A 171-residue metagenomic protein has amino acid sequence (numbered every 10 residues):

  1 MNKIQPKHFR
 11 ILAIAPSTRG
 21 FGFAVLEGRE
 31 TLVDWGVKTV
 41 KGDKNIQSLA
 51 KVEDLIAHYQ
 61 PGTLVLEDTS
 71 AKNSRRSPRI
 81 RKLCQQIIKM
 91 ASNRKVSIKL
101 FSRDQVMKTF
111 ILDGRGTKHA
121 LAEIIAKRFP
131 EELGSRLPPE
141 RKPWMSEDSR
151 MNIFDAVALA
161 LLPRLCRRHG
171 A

Functional and structural regions predicted by a protein language model:
M1-A171: Phosphate- and other anionic-substrate recognition elements at nucleic-acid/protein interfaces
